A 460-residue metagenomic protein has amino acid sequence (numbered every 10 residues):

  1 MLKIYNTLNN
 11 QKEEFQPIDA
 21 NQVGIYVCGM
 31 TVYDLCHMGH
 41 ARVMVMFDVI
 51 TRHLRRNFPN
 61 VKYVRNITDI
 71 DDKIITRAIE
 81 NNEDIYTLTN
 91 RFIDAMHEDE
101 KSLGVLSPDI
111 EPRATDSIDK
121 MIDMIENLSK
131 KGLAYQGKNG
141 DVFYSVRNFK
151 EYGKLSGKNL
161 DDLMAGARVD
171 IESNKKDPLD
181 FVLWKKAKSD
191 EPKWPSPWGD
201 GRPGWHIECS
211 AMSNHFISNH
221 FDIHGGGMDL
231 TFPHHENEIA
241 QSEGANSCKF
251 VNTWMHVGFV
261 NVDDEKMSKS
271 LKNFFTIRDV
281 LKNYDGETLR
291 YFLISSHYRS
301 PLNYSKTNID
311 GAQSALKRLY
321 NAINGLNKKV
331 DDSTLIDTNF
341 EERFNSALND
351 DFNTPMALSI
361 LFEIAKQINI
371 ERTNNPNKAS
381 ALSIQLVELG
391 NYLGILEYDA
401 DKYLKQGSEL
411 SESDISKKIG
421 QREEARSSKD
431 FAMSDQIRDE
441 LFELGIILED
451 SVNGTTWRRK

Functional and structural regions predicted by a protein language model:
M1-Y33, D48, N57, E98 (+1 more regions): Alpha-helical recognition segments enriched in aromatics with Gly/Pro capping that present substrate-recognition
N9-K12, I18-G104, N453-W457: N-terminal, positively charged nucleic-acid-binding surface of large information/translation enzymes
R42, D116, G204-E208, F352 (+1 more regions): Aromatic- and histidine-enriched alpha-helix N-cap/loop-to-helix transition segments that scaffold the rims
I67-D71, I93-M96, L106-M121, N139-R147: Short, glycine/charge-rich beta-strand/loop segments that flank catalytic centers and engage negatively charged groups
N81-T87, P108-I110, R299-N303: Short, polar/flexible loop-turn hinges at active-site or ligand-entry regions and domain interfaces
S107, G137-N139, D450-G454: Short Gly/Ser/Thr- and Asp/Glu-enriched loop/turn motifs at secondary-structure junctions
K266-S268, K272-K460: Structural preference for alpha-helix termini/caps and helix-kink/transition segments
